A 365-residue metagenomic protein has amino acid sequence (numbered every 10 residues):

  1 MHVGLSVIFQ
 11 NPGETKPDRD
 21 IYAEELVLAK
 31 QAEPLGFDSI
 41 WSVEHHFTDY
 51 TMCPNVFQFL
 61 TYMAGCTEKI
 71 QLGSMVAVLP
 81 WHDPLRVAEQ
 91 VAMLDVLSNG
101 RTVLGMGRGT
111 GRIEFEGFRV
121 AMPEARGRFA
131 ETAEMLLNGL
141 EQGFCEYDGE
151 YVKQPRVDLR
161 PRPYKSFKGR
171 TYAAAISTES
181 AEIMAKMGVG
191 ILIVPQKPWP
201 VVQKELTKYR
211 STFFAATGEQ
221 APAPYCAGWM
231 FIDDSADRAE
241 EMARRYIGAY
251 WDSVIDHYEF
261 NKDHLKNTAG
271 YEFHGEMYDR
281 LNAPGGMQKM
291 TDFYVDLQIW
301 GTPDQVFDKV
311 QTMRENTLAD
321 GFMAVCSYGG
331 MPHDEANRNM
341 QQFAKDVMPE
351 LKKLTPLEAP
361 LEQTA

Functional and structural regions predicted by a protein language model:
M1-L72, F167-G169, L361-A365: N-terminal beta1-alpha1-beta2 module of alpha/beta enzyme domains
V3-V7, I40-S42, L72-S74, T102-M106 (+4 more regions): Hydrophobic faces of well-ordered beta-strands that scaffold small-molecule active sites in alpha/beta enzyme cores
V7-Y22, A77-P84, K165-A175, F231 (+1 more regions): Active-site mouth loops of central-metabolism enzymes
R19-Q31, Q90, A175-E182, Q305-T312: Short, acidic/polar
L35, L97, M187, N316-T317: Structural motif
G36, E44, M63, L94 (+6 more regions): Conserved, mostly hydrophobic/aromatic
D83-G190, W199-Q220, E362: Internal, glycine-rich beta/alpha segment that forms the wall or movable "lid" of small-molecule/cofactor binding
R126-L159, P200-A319, K352-A365: An alpha-helical appendage that flanks or caps ligand/catalytic pockets
